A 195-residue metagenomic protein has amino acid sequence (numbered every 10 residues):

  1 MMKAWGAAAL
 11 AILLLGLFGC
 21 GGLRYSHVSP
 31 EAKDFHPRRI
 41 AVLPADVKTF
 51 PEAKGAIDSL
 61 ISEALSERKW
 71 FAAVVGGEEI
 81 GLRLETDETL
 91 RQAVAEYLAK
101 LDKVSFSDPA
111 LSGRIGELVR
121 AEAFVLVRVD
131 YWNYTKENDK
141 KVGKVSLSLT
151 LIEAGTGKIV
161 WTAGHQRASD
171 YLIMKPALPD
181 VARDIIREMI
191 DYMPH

Functional and structural regions predicted by a protein language model:
M1, F18-G19: Short, Lys/Arg-enriched N-terminal segments with co-localized hydrophobic residues within the first ~10-30 amino acids
M1, W70, A93-V94, I185-E188: Short alpha-helix boundary/capping motifs
M1-A9: Bacterial N-terminal signal peptides that target proteins for export
A8-L17: Bacterial N-terminal signal peptides
C20-A41, F106-S107, L111-E122, R128-H195: C-terminal/domain-edge helix-coil "capping" segments
P44, K48-R120: N-terminal segment of the mature soluble domain
